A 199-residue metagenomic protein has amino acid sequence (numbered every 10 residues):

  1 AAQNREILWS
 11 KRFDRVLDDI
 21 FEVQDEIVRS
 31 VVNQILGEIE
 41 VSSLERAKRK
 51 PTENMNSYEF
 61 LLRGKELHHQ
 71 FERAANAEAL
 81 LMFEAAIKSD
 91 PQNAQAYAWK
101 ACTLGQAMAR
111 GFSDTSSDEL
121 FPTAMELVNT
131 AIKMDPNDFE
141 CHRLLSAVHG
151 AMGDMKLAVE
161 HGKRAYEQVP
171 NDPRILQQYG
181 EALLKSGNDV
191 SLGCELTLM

Functional and structural regions predicted by a protein language model:
A1-M199: Acidic, proline/glycine-rich low-complexity intrinsically disordered segments
